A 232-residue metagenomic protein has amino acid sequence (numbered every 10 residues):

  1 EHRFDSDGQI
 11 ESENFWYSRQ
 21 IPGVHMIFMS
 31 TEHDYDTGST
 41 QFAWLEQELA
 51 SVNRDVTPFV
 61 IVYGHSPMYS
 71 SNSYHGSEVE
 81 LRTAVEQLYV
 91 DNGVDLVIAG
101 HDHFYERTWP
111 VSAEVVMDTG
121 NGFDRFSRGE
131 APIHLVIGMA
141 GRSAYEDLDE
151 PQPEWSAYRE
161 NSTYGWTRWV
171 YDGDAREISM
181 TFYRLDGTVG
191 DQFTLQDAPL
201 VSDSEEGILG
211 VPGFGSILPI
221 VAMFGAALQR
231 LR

Functional and structural regions predicted by a protein language model:
E1-R54, V60, G76-V79, A84 (+3 more regions): Extended active-site neighborhood of metal-dependent phosphoesterases/phosphodiesterases
H33-D34, P67-S70: A short, flexible beta-alpha/helix-coil linker loop
L49, Y63-S66, E86-D102, R168-Y171 (+1 more regions): Conserved beta-strand->loop/alpha-helix structural units within folded catalytic cores of enzymes with alpha/beta
V56-F59, A175-E177: A general structural motif
Y69-N72, Y105-T108, A144, V189-G190: Short catalytic/ligand-binding loop motif for oxyanion handling, primarily in non-cytosolic enzymes, centered on
A99, R107, Q192-T194: Residue-level detector of high-confidence beta-strand sites
A144-E206, L218-P219: A short C-terminal boundary segment appended to hydrolase-like catalytic domains
D203-R232: Secretory targeting signatures
